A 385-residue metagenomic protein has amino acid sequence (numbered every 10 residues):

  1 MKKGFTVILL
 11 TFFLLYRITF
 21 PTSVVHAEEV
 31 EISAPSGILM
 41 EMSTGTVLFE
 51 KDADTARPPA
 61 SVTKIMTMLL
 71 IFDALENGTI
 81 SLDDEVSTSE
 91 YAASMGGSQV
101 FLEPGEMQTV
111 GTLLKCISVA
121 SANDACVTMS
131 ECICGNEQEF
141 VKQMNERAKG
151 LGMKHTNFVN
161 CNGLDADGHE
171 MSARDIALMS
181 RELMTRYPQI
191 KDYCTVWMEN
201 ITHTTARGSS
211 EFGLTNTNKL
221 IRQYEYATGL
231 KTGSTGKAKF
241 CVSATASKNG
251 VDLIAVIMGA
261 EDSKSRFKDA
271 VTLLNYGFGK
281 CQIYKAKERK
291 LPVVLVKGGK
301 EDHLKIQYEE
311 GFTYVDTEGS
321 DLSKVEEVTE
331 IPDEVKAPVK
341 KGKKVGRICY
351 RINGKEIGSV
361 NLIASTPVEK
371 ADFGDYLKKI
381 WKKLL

Functional and structural regions predicted by a protein language model:
K2-F5, P59, V110, F373 (+1 more regions): Structural motif marking the loop-to-transmembrane transition
K2-H26: Sec-dependent N-terminal signal peptides of Gram-positive bacterial secreted proteins and lipoproteins
K2-K3, K51, R57, K64 (+4 more regions): Basic side chains
L15-Y16, N77, K285-E288: Residues in and immediately flanking transmembrane alpha helices
T19-K191: Active-site-adjacent loops and short helices of periplasmic peptidoglycan-processing enzymes
M153-N157, D165-L385: Domain-terminus/edge residues, biased toward the C-terminal soluble/receptor-binding domains of extracytoplasmic
